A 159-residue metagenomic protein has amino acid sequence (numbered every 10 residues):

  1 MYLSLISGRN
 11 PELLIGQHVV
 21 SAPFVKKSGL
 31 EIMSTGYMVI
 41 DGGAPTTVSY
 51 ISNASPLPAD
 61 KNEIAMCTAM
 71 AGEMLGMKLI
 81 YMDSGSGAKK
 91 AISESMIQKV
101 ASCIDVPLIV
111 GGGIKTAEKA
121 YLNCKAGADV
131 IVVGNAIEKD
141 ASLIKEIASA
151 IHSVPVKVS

Functional and structural regions predicted by a protein language model:
M1-L108, K115-S159: Alpha/beta enzyme core
